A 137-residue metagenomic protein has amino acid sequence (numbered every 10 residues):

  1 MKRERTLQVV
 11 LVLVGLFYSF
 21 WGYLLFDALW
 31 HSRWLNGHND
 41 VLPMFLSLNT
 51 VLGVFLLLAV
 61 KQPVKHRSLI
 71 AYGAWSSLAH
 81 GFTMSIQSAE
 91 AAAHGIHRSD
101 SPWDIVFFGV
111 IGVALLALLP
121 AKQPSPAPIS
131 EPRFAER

Functional and structural regions predicted by a protein language model:
M1-L16, R137: Cytosolic juxtamembrane helix and N-cap/initiation of the first transmembrane helix
V10-L11, R33-T50, D100-S101: A loop-to-helix transmembrane entry motif
L16-Y23, N39-K61, Y72-S85: Core segments of alpha-helical transmembrane spans in multipass integral membrane proteins
D27-H38, E90-I96: Membrane-interface helix termini and inter-helical loops of multi-pass transporters
L69-S76, S130-F134: Central hydrophobic cores of alpha-helical transmembrane segments in multi-pass integral membrane proteins
F82-W103, A121: Membrane-helix boundary connector in multi-pass membrane proteins
R98-A114: Small-residue-rich transmembrane alpha-helices that serve as helix-helix interface/gating elements in multipass
G109-S130: Membrane-water interface at the C-terminal end of transmembrane alpha helices
